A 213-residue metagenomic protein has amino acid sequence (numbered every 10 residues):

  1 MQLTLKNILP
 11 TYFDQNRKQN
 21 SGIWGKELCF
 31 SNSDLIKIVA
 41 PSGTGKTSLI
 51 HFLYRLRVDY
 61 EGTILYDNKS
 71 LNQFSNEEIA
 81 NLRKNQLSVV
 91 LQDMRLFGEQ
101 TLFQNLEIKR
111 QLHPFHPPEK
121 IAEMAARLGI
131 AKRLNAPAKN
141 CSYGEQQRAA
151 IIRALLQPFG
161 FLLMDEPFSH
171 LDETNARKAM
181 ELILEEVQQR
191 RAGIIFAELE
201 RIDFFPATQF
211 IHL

Functional and structural regions predicted by a protein language model:
Y54: Helix-to-loop junction immediately C-terminal to a conserved catalytic motif
G62-L71: Conserved ABC transporter NBD signature motif
L71-S88: ABC ATPase NBD coupling module
D93, E99-L112: Q-loop/switch helix immediately C-terminal to the Walker
P118-R133: Conserved ABC ATPase "signature" region
P137-E145: Conserved ABC ATPase signature
L162-E166: Catalytic Walker B motif of ABC-type/P-loop ATPase nucleotide-binding domains
